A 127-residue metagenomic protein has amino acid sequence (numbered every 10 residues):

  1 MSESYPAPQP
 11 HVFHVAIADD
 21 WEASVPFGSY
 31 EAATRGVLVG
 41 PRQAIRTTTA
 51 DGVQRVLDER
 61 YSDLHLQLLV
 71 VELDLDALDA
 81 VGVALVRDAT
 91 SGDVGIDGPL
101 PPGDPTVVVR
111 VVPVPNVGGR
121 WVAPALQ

Functional and structural regions predicted by a protein language model:
S2-Q127: Conserved, structured core segments of small domains
